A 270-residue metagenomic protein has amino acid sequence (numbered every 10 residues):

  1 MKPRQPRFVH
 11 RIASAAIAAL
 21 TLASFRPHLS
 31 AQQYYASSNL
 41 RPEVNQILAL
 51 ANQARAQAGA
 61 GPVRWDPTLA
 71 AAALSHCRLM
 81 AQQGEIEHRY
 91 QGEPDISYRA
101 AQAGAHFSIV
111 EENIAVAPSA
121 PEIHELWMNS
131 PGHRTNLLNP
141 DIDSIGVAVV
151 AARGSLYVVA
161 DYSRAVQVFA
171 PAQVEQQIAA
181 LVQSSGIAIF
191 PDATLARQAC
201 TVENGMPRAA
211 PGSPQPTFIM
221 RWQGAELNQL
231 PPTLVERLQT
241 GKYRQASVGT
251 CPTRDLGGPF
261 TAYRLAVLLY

Functional and structural regions predicted by a protein language model:
K2-P3, R7-H10, R26-Y270: Functional surface patches built around histidine and acidic residues
S14-S24: Bacterial N-terminal signal peptides
